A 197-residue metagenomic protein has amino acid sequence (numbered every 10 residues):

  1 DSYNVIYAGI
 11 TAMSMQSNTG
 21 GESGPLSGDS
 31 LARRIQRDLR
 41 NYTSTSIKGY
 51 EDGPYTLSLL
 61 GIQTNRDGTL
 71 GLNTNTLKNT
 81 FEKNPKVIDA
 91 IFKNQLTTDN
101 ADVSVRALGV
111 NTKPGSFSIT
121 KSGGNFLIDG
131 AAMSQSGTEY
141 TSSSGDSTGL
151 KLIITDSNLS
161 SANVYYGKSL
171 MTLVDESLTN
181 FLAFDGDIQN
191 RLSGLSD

Functional and structural regions predicted by a protein language model:
D1-D197: Type III/flagellar export substrates
